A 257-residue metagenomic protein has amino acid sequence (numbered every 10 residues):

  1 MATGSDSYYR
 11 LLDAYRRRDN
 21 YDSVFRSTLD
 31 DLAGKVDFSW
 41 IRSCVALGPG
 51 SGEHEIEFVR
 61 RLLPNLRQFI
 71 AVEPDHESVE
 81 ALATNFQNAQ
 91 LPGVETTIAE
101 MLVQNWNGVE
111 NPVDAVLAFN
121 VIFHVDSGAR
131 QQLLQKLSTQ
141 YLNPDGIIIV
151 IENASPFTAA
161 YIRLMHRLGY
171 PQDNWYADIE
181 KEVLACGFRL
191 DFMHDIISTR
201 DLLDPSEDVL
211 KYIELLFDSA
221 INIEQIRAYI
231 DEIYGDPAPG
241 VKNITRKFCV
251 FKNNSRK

Functional and structural regions predicted by a protein language model:
M1-V36: Class I SAM-dependent methyltransferase Rossmann-like catalytic core, especially the SAM/SAH-binding loop
V45-N105: Class I SAM-dependent methyltransferase SAM/SAH-binding core
L117: A conserved beta-strand element that flanks and buttresses the S-adenosyl-L-methionine
N120-V121: Short catalytic micro-motifs in class I SAM-dependent methyltransferases
H124-L137: A short, conserved alpha-helix within the catalytic core of class I
G146-N174: Conserved class I S-adenosyl-L-methionine
Q172-G187: Short alpha-helix
D191-K257: Conserved Class I S-adenosyl-L-methionine
